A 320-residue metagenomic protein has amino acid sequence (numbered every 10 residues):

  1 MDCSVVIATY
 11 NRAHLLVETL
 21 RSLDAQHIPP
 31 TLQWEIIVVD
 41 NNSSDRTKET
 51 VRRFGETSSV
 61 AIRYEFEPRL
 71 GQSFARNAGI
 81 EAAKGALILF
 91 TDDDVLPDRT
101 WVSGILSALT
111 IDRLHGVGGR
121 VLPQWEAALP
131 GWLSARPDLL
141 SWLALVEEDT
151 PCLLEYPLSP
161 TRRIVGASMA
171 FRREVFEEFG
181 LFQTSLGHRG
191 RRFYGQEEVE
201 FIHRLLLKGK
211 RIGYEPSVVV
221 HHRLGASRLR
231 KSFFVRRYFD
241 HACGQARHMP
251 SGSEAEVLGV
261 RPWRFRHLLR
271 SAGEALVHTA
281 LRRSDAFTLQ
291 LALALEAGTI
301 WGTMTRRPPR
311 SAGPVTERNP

Functional and structural regions predicted by a protein language model:
R12-Q26: Short, well-formed alpha-helical segments that are part of the catalytic scaffolds of diverse glycosyltransferases
S22, D40-E49, V95: A conserved acidic beta->alpha catalytic loop
E67-A83: Glycine-rich, basic loop-to-helix element that forms the pyrophosphate-binding segment of sugar-nucleotide handling
I88: Short aromatic/hydrophobic "clamp" motif used to bind/position activated sugar donors
T100-A135: Conserved donor NDP-sugar-binding/catalytic core segment of glycosyltransferases
R136-R162: Short, flexible, basic/aromatic active-site loop/helix in glycosyltransferases
G166-F171, V175-G180, S185-V218: A short, conserved alpha-helix in the catalytic core of glycosyltransferases
R236-C243, S253-P320: Non-catalytic, C-terminal membrane-associated alpha-helical segments of glycosyltransferases
